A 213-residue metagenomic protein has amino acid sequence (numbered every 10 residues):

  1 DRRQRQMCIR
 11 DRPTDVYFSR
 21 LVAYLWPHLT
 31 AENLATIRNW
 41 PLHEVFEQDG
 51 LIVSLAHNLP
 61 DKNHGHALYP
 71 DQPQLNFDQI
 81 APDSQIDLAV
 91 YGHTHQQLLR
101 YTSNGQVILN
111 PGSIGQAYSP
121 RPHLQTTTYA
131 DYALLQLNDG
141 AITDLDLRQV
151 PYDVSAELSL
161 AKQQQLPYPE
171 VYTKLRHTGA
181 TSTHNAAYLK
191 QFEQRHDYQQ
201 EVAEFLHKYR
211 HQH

Functional and structural regions predicted by a protein language model:
D1-I9: Single conserved hydrophobic/aromatic residue that forms the stacking wall/gate of nucleotide- or nucleobase-binding
I9-D11, L55: Extended hydrophobic/Leu-rich segments
D11-T14, G105: Short, compositionally biased leader-like segments
P13-H28, K174: Short glycine/proline- and acidic residue-enriched helix-loop micro-motifs that form flexible lids or anion-recognition
F18-S19, K62, Y198-Q199: A short, structure-level motif marking secondary-structure boundaries and short turns
L21, L25-R148: Acidic, His/Gly-enriched loop-helix segments that form or flank divalent-metal centers in metallo-dependent hydrolases
N104-H213: Acidic, His/Gly-rich catalytic cores of divalent-metal-dependent hydrolytic chemistry
